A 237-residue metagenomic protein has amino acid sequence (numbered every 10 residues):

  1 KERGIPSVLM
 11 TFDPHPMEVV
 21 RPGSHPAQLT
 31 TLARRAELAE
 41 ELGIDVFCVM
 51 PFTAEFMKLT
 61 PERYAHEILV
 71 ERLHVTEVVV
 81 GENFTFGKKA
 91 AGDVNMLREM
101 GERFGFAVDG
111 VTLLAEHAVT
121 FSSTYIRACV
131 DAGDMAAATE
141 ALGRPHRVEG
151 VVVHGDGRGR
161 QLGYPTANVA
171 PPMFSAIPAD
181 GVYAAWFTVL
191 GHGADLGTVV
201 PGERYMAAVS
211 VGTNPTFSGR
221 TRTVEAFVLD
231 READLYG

Functional and structural regions predicted by a protein language model:
K1-L73: Core alpha/beta nucleotide-donor-binding catalytic domains of modification enzymes
R3-I5, I44, F106, R144 (+1 more regions): Short glycine/serine/threonine/alanine-rich loop segments
D13, T53, L114-E116, P215 (+1 more regions): Short, solvent-exposed coil/turn elements at secondary-structure transition points
V20, V152, V169: Short clusters of hydrophobic/aromatic residues that line enzyme substrate/ligand-binding pockets
P51, E82, V211-T213: Short secondary-structure boundary segments
E55-P165: Classical nucleotidyltransferase
G155-G237: Phosphate/ribose-recognition catalytic cores of enzymes acting on nucleotide-derived substrates
